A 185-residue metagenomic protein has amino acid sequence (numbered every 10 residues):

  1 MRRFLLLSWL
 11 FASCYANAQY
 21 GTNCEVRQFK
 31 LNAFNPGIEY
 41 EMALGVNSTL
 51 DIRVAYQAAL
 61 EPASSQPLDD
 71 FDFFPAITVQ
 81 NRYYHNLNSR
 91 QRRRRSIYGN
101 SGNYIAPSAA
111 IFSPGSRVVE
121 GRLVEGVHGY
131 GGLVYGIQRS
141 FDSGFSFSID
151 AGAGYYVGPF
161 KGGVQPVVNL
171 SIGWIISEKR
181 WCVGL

Functional and structural regions predicted by a protein language model:
M1-C24, I172, I176: Bacterial Sec-dependent N-terminal signal peptides
Q19-E25, N47, N86-G102, F141-F145 (+1 more regions): Short loop/turn motifs that connect adjacent beta-strands in outer-membrane beta-barrel proteins
Y20-D72: Start-of-domain marker
N23-R27, N32-P36, F71-I77, E125-G131 (+1 more regions): Residues that define the transmembrane beta-barrel architecture of outer-membrane proteins
R27-L31, I52-V54, N103-A109, L133 (+1 more regions): Membrane-embedded beta-strand positions of outer-membrane beta-barrel proteins
P36-M42, Y56, V79-Y83, L133-R139 (+2 more regions): Residues on the lipid-exposed face of transmembrane beta-strands in outer-membrane beta-barrel proteins
A55-S64, L68-G129, F141-S143: Gram-negative (and chloroplast) outer-membrane scaffold detector with strong preference for beta-barrel transmembrane
P75-R92, V164-L185: Outer-membrane beta-barrel "beta-signal"
